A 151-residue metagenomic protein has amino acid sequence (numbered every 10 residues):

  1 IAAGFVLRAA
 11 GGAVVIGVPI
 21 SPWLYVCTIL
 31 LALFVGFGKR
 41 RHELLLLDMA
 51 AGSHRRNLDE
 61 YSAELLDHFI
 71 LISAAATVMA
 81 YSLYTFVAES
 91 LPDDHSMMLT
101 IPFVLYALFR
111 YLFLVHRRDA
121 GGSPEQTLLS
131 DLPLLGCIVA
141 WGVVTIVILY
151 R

Functional and structural regions predicted by a protein language model:
I1-R151: C-terminal membrane-associated helical module and adjoining short loops/tails
